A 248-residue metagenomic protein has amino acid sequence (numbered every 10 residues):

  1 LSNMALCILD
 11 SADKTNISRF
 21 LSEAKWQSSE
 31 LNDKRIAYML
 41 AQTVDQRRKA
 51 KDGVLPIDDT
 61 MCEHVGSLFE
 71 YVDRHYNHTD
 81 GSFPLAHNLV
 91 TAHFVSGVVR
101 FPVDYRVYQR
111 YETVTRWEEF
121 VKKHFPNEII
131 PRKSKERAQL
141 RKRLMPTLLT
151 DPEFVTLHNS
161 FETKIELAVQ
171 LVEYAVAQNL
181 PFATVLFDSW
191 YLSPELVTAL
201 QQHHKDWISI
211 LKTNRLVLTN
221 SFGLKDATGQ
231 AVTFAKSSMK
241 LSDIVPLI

Functional and structural regions predicted by a protein language model:
L1-N32: Gly/serine-rich nucleotide phosphate-binding loop at the start of the catalytic core of nucleotide/ADP-ribose-handling
S2, L9-A12, K135-L144: Glycine/proline-rich, flexible active-site/cofactor-binding loop segments that harbor closely spaced acidic
N3, V54-I57, P102-D104, T184-F187 (+1 more regions): A structural signal for short, well-ordered beta-strand segments and their strand-loop junctions that often border
C7, K25, A50, S82 (+2 more regions): Short gly/ser-rich anion-binding loops that grip negatively charged ligand groups
C7, Y38, Q42, Q170-Q178: A generic secondary-structure signal
E23-I130: Active-site-proximal, Lys/Arg-enriched surface segment that forms a nucleic-acid-binding/basic interface patch
F125-I130, Q139-I248: An internal, acidic/charged active-site-proximal segment that coordinates divalent cations and/or engages
